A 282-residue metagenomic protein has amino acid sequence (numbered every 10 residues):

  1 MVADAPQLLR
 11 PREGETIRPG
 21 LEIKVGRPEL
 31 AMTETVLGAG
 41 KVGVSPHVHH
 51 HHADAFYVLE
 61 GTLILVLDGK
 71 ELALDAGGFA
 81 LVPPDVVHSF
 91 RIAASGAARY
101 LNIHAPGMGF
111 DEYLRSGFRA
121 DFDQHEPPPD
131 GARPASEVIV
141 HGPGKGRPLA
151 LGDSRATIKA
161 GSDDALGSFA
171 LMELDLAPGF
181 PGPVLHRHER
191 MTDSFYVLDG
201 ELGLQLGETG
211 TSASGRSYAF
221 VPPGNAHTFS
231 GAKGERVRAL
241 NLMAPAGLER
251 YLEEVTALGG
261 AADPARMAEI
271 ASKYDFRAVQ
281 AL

Functional and structural regions predicted by a protein language model:
M1-A31, A39, R115-A170, A257-L282: A short, N-terminal "cap"/entry segment at the start of jelly-roll beta-barrel domains of the cupin/DSBH fold
I23-V25, V44-H49, R91-A93, A160-G161 (+2 more regions): Short histidine-centered beta-strand/loop micro-motifs that create catalytic or ligand/metal-coordination sites
K24, V42, L63, R133 (+6 more regions): Hydrophobic small-molecule pocket/channel-lining residues, especially in calycin-type beta-barrels
E34-G38, V48-V66, I103-A105, E173-A177 (+2 more regions): Short, conserved beta-strand element in jelly-roll/cupin
V44-P46, L67-L72, P183-L185, L206-T211: Short beta-strand segments
A55, T62-I64, E71, V87 (+7 more regions): Structural motif
G69-D85, E208-A226: Short acidic-glycine-tyrosine-enriched beta hairpin
L81, S89, S95-E112, F220-V221 (+2 more regions): A short hydrophobic beta-strand segment most commonly corresponding to one strand of the jelly-roll/cupin
